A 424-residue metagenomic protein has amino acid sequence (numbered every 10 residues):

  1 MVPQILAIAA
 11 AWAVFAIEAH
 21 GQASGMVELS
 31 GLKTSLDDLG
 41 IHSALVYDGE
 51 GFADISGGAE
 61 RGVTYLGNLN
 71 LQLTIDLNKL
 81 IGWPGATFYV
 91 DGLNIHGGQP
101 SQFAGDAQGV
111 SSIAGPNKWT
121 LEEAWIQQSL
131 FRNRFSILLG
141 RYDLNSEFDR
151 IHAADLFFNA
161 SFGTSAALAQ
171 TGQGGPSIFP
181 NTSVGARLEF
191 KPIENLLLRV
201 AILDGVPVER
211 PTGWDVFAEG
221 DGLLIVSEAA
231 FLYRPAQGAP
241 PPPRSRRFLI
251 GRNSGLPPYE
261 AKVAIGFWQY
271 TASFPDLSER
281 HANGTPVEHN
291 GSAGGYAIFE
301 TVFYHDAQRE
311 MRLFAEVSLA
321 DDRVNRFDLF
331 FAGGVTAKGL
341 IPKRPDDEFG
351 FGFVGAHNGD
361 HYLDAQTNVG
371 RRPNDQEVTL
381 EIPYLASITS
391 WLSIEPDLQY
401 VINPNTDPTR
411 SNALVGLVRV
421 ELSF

Functional and structural regions predicted by a protein language model:
Q22-S43, D76-F88, F131-R134, N195 (+4 more regions): Short loop/turn motifs that connect adjacent beta-strands in outer-membrane beta-barrel proteins
K33-S56, F88-V90, G98, N159-A160 (+3 more regions): Transmembrane beta-strand segments of Gram-negative outer membrane beta-barrel proteins
S43-L45, F88-G92, I137-L139, L188 (+6 more regions): Membrane-embedded beta-strand positions of outer-membrane beta-barrel proteins
D48-F52, L93-I95, Y142-L144, L203-G205 (+6 more regions): Outer-membrane beta-barrel pore domains and translocons
G62, L66-G205, F231, N325-A365: Outer membrane beta-barrel
G205-I298: Surface-exposed beta-loop-beta
G213, E228-F231, G266-H289, A293 (+4 more regions): Outer membrane beta-barrel transmembrane domains
N412-F424: Outer-membrane beta-barrel "beta-signal"
